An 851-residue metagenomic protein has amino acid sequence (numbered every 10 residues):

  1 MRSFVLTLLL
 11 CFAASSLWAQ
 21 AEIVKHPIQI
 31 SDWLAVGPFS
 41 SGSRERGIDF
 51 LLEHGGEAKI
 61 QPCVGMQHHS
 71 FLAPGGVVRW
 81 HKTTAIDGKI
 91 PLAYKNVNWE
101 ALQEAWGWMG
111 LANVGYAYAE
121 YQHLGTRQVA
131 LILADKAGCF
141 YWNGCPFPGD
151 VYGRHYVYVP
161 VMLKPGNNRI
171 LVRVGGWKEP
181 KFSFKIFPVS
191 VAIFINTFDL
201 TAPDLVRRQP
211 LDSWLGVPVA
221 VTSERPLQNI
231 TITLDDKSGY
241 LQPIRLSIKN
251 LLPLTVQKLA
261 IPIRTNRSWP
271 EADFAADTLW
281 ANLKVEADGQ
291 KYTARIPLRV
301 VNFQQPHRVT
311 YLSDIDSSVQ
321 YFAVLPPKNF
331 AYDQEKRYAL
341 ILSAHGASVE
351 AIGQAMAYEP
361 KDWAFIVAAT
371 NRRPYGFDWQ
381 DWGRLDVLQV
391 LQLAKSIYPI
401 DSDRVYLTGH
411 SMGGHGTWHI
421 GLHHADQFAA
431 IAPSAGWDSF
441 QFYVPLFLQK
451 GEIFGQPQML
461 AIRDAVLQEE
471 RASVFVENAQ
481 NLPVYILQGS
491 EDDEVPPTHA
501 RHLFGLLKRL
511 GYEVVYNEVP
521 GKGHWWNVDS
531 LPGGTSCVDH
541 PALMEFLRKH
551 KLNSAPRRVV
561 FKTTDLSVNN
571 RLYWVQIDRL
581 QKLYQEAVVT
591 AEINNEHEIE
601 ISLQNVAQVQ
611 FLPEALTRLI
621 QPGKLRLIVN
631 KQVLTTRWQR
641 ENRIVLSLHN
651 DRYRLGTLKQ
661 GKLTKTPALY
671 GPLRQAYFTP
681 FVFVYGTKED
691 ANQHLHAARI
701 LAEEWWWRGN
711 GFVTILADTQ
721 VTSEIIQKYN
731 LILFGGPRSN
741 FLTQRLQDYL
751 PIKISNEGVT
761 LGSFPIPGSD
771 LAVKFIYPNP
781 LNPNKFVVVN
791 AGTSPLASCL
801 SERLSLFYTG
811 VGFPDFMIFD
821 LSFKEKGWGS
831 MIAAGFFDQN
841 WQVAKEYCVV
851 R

Functional and structural regions predicted by a protein language model:
S15-S16, Q20-A101, R169-D204, D212 (+2 more regions): Accessory carbohydrate-binding/adhesion or oligomerization-edge regions at the termini of glycan-active proteins
Q122-Y141, I170: Aromatic-lined ligand-binding clefts that engage carbohydrates, nucleic acids, or primary amines
A202-P203, G239-R337, G671: A domain-start/cap signature at the N-terminus of enzymes
N329-K336, Q380-M412, L422-F428: Gly/Ser-rich "nucleophile elbow"/oxyanion-hole loop immediately N-terminal to the catalytic nucleophile in hydrolases
R337-I397: Active-site machinery of serine-nucleophile hydrolases
A429-V476, N481-L482: Mobile cap/lid helix-loop segments that gate and shape the active-site cleft of serine hydrolases
E491-D493, P497, R501-H597: C-terminal catalytic histidine-bearing segment of alpha/beta-hydrolase fold enzymes
E600, F611-E614, L619-R851: Solvent-exposed alpha-helical segments and adjacent loops that form catalytic or protein-interaction surfaces
